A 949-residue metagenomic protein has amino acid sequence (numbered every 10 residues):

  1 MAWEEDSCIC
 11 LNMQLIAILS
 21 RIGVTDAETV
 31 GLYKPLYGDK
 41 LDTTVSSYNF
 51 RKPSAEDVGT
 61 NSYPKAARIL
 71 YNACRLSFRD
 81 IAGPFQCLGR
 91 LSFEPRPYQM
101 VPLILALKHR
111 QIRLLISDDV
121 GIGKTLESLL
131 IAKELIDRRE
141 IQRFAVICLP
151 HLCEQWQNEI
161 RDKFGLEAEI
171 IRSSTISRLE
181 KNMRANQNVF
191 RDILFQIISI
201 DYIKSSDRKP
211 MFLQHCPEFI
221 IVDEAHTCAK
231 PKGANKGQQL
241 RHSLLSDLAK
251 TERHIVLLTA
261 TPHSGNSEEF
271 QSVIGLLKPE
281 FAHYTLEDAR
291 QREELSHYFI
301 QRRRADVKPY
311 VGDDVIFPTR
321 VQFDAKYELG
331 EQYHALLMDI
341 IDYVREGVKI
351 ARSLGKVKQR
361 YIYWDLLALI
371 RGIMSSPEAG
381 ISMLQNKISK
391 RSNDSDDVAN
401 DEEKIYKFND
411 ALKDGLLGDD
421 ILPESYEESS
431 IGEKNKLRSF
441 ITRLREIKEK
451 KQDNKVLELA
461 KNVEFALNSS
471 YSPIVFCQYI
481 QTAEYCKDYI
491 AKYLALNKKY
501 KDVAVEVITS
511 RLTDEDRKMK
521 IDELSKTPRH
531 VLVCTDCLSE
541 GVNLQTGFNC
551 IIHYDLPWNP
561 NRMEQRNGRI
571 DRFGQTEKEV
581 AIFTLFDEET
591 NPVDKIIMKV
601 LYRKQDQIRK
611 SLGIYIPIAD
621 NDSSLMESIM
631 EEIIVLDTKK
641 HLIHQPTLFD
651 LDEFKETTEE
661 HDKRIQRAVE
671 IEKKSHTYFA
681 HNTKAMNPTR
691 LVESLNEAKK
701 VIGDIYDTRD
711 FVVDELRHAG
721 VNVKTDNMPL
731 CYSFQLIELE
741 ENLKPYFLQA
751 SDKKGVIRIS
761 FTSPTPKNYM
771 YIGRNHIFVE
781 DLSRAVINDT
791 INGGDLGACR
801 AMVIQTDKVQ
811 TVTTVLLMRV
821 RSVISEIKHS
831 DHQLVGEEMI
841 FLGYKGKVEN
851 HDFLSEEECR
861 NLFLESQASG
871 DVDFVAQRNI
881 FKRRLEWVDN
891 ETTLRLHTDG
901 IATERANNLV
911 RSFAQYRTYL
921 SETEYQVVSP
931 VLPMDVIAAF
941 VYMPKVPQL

Functional and structural regions predicted by a protein language model:
Y37-D42, S46-R68, C74-I104, Q111 (+7 more regions): SF2 helicase/translocase NTPase motor core, specifically the RecA-like lobe 1 inter-motif segment between Walker
E127, I131, E269, E458: Hydrophobic positions on the alpha1 helix immediately C-terminal to the Walker A/P-loop
A132, I316-L329, R371, I381-R529 (+3 more regions): Conserved Helicase C-terminal RecA-like lobe
A185-N186, D192, I197-P217, A229-R253 (+3 more regions): Inter-lobe coupling linker of SF2 helicases/translocases
S205-S206, N266, L532-F548, G568-Q575: SF2 helicase motor core recognition
C216, E269-S272, N543-D555, A581-T584: A short beta-strand element within the Helicase C-terminal
M374, S392, D396, I405 (+3 more regions): P-loop NTPase motor cores of the ASCE clade
D571-V600: Conserved segment of the helicase C-terminal RecA-like domain
